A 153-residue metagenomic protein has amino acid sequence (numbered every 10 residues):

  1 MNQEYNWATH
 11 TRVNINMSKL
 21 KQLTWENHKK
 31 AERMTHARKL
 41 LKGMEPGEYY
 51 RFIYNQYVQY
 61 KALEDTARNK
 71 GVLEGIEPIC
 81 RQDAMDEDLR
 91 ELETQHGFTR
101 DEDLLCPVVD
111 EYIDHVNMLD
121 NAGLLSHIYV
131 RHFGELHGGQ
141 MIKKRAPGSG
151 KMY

Functional and structural regions predicted by a protein language model:
N2-Y153: Metal- and O2-centered redox machinery and metal/ROS homeostasis
